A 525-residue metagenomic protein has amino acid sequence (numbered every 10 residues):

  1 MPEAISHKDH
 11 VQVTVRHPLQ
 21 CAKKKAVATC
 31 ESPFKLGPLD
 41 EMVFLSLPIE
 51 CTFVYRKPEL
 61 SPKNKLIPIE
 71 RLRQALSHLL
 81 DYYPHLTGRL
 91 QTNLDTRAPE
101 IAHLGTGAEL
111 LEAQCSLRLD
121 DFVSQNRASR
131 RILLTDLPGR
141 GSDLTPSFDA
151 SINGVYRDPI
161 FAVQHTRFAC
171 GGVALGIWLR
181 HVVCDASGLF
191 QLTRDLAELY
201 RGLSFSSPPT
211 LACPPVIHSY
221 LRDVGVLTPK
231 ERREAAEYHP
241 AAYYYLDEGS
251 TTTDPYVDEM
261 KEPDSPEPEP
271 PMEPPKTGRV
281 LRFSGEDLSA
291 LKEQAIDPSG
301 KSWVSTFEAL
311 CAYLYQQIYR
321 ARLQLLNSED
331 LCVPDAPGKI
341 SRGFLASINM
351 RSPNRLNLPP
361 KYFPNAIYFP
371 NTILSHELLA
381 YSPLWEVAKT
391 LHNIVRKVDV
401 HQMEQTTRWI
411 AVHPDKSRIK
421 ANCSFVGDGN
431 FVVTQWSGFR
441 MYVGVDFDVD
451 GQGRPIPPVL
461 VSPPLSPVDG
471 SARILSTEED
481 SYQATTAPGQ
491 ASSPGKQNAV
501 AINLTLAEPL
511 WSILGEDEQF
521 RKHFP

Functional and structural regions predicted by a protein language model:
M1-R233, S289, E293, V304-L326 (+2 more regions): Non-catalytic N-terminal regions of enzymes
L45-E59, A98-Q125, P271-G278, L314 (+1 more regions): Acyl/amide activation-and-transfer machinery of modular secondary-metabolite enzymes
T52-K57, A162-T166, R279-E286, E293-P298 (+5 more regions): Adenylate-forming
S61-I69, V182, L189, T277-S284 (+2 more regions): Amphipathic alpha-helical protein-protein interaction segments
R89-G107, A336, R342-S352, R408-S437: Short, structured protein-protein interaction patches enriched in aromatics and acidic/basic residues, typified by
Q191-L203, A312, N327-S328, C332 (+2 more regions): Amphipathic alpha-helical scaffolding segments
E231-S302: Flexible, P/S/T/G-rich "lid" or insertion loops adjacent to the active sites of thioester-utilizing
C311, Y362-D446: Helical lid/core segments from catalytic subdomains that handle acyl or acyl-like groups
